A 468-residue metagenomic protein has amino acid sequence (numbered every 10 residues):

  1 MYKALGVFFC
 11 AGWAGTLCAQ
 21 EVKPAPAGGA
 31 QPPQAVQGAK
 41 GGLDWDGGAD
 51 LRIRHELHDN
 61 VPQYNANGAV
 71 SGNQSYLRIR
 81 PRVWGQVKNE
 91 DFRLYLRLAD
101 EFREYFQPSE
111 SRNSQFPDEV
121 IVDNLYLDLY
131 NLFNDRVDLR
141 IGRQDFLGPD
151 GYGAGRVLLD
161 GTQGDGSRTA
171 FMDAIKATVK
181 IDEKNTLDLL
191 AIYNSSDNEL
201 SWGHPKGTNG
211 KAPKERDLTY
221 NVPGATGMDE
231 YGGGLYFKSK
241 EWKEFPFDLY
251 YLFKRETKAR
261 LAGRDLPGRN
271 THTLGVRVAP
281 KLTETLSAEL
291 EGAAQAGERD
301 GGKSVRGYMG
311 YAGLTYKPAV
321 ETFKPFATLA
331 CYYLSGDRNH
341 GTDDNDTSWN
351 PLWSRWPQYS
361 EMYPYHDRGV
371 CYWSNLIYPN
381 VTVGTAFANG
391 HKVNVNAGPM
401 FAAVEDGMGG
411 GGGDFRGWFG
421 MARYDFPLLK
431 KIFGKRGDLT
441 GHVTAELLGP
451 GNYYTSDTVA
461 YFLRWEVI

Functional and structural regions predicted by a protein language model:
Y2-Q74, R82-W84, K88, F323 (+1 more regions): N-terminal periplasmic/intermembrane-space "pro-region" immediately following the signal or transit peptide
E21-A35, G42-D44, L129-L139, L158-T342 (+7 more regions): Signature for the C-terminal beta-barrel architecture of outer-membrane proteins
V61-I79, Q86-D135, L147-Q163, L200 (+6 more regions): Surface-exposed loop and membrane-interface regions of Gram-negative outer-membrane beta-barrel proteins
Q74, F116-P117, D165-S167, A225-T226 (+1 more regions): Short Gly/Pro-enriched turn/cap motifs at secondary-structure boundaries
D145-V157, C331-P351: Surface-exposed extracellular loop regions of Gram-negative outer-membrane beta-barrel proteins, predominantly
H340-N375: Flexible glycine-rich, low-complexity coil/linker segments exposed to the extracellular/periplasmic environment
G420-K431, K435-H442: C-terminal structured "cap/appendage" subdomains that terminate the fold
A422, F426, S456-I468: Outer-membrane beta-barrel "beta-signal"
